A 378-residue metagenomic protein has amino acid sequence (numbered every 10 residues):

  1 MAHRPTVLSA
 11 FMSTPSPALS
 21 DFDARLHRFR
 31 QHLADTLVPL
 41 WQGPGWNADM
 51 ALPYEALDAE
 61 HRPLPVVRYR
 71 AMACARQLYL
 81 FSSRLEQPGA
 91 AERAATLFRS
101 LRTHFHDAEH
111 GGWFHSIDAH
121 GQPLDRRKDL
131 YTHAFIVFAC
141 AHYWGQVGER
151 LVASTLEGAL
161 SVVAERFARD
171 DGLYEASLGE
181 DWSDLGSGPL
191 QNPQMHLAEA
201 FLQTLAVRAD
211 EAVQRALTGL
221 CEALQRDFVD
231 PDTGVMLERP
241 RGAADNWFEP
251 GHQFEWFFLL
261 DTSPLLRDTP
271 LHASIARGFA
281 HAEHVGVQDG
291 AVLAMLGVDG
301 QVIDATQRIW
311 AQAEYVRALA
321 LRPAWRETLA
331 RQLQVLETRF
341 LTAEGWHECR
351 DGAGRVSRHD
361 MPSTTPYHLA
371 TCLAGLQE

Functional and structural regions predicted by a protein language model:
R4-E378: Glycan-recognition and catalytic cores of secretory/periplasmic carbohydrate-active enzymes
